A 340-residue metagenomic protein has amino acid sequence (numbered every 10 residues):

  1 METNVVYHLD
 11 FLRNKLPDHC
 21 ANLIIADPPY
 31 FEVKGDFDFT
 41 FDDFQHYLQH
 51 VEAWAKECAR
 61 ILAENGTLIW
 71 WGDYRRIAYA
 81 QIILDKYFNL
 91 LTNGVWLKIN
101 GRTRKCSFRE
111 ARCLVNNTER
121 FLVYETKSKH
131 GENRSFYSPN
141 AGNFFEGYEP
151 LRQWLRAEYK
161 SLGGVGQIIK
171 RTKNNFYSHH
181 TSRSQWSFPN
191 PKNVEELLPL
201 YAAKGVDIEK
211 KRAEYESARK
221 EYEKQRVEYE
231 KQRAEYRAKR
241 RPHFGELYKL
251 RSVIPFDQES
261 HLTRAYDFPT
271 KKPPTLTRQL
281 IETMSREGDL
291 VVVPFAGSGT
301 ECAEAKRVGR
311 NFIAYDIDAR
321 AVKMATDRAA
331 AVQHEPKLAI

Functional and structural regions predicted by a protein language model:
M1-Y315, R320-V322: Core catalytic lobe of class I
A325-T326: Conserved SAM-binding loop
A330-I340: Positively charged, low-complexity nucleic-acid-binding target-recognition regions
